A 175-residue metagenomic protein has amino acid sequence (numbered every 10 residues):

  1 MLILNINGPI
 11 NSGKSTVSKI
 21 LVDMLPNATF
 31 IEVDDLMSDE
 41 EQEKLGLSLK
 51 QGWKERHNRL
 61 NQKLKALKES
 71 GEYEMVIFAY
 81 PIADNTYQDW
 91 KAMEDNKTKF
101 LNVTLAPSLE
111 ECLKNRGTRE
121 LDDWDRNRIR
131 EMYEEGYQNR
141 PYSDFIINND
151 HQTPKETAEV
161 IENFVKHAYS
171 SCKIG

Functional and structural regions predicted by a protein language model:
I6: Hydrophobic anchor at the beta1->P-loop junction of P-loop NTPases
P9: P-loop (Walker A) phosphate-binding loop of NTP-binding proteins
S12: ATP-binding Walker
S15: Walker A/P-loop
K19-Q62: Conserved substrate/cofactor phosphate-moiety recognition/catalytic segment in nucleotide-dependent phosphotransferases
F30, F100-T104, D144-I146: Conserved beta-strand scaffold positions in the cores of enzyme catalytic domains, especially in NTP/NDP-utilizing
K54-L101, L105: Glycine-rich phosphate-binding loop used to anchor ATP phosphates in small-molecule kinases, encompassing both
A106, T118-V160, A168, C172-G175: Small-molecule kinase domains that catalyze NTP-dependent phosphoryl transfer to phosphate-bearing small molecules
